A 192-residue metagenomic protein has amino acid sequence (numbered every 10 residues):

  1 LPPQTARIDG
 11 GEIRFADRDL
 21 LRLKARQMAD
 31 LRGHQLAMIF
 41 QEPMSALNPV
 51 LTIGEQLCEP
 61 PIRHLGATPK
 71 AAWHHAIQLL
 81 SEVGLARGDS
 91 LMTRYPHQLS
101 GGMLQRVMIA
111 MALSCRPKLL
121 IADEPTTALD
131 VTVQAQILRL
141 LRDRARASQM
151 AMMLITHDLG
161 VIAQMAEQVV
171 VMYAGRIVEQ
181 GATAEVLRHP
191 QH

Functional and structural regions predicted by a protein language model:
R7-D19: Conserved ABC transporter NBD signature motif
A16-D19, A71-S90: Conserved ABC ATPase "signature" region
S114-K118: A short, proline-enriched helix->beta-strand linker immediately N-terminal to the Walker B motif in ABC-type P-loop
A135-Q149, G160: Helical segment within the ABC ATPase nucleotide-binding domain
I162-Q164: A short, surface-exposed alpha-helical micro-motif characterized by mixed small hydrophobic and charged/polar residues
Q180-G181, H189: ABC ATPase "signature
